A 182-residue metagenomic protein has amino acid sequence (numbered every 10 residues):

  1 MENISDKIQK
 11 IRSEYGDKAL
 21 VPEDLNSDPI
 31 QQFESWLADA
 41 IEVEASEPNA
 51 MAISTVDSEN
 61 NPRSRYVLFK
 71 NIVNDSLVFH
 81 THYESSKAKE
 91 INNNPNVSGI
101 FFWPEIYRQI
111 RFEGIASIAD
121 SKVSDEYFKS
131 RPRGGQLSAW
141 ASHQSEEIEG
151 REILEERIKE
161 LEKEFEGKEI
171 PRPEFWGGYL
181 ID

Functional and structural regions predicted by a protein language model:
M1-D182: Binding-site signature for planar aromatic cofactors or substrates
